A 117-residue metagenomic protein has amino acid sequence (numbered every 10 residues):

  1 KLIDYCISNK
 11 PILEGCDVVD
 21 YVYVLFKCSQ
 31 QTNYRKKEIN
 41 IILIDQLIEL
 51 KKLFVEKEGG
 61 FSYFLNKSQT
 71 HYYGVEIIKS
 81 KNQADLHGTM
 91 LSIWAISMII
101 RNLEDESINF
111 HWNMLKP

Functional and structural regions predicted by a protein language model:
K1-Y5, V19-P117: Terminal, non-catalytic domain-edge segments
L13-C16: Alpha-solenoid helical repeat architecture
